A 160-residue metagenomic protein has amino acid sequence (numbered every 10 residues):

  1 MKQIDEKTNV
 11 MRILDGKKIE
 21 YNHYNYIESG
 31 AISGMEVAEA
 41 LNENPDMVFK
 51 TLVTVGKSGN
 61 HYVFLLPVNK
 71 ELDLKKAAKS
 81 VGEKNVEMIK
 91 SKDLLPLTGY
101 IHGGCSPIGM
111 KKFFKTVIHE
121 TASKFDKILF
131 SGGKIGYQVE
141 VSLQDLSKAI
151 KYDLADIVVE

Functional and structural regions predicted by a protein language model:
M1-E160: Extended, low-hydrophobicity, polar/charged segments
